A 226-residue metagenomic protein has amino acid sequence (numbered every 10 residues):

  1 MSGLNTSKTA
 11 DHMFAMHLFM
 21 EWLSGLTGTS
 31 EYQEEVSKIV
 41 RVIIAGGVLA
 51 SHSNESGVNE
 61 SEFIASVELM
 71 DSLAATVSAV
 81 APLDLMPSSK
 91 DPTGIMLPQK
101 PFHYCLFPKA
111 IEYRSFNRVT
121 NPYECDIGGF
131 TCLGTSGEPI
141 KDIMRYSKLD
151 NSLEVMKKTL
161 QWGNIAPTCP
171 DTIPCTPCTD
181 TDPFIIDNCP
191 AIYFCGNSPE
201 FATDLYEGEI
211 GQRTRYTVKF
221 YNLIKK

Functional and structural regions predicted by a protein language model:
M1-K226: Extended recognition/assembly regions associated with phosphoester-bond processing machinery
